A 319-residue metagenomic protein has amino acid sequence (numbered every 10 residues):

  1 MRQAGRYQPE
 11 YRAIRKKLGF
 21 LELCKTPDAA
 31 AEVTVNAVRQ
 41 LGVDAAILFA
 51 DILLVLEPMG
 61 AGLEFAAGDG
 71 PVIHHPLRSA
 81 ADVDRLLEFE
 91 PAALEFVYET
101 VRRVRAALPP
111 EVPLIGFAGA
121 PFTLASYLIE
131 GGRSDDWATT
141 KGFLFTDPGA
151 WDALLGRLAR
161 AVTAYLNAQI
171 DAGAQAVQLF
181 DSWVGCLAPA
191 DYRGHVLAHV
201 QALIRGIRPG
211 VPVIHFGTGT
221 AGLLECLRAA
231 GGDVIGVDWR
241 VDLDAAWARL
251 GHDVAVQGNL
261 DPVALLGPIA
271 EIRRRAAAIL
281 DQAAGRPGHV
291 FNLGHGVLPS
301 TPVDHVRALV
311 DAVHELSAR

Functional and structural regions predicted by a protein language model:
M1-P58, F65, R273, D281 (+1 more regions): N-terminal basic, low-complexity leaders that serve as flexible interaction/assembly modules and, when applicable, as
M1-Y7, A93-R319: Active-site loop segments of alpha/beta catalytic cores
I14-L18, D82-L86, L224-R228, L260: A generic short-segment signal for beta-strand/edge and adjacent turn/coil regions
K16, A80-F89, L144-W151: Short glycine/proline- and acidic residue-enriched helix-loop micro-motifs that form flexible lids or anion-recognition
L21, K25, V83-L94, P262-L266: The substrate-binding groove and active-site-proximal loops of carbohydrate-active enzymes, especially glycoside
A45-A67, L77-R78, D84-E90, A174-Y192 (+2 more regions): Glycine-rich, proline-tolerant flexible connector loops at the mouths of alpha/beta enzymes
L63-R78, S134-K141: A charged helix-plus-loop insertion that forms the helical arch/lid used to bind and gate nucleic-acid substrates
G68-A107: A gly/proline- and charged-residue-enriched helix-loop-helix capping module
